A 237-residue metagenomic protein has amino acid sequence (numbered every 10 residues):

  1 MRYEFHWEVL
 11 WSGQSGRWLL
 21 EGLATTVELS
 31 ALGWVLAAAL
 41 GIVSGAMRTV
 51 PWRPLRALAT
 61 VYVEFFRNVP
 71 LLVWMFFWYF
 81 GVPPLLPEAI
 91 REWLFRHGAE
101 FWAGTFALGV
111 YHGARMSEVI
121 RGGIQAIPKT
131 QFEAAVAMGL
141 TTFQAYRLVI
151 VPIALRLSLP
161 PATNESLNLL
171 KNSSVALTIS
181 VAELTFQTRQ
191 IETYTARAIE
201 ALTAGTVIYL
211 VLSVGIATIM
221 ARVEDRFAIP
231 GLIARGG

Functional and structural regions predicted by a protein language model:
M1-G237: Transmembrane alpha-helices and adjacent helix-loop boundaries
